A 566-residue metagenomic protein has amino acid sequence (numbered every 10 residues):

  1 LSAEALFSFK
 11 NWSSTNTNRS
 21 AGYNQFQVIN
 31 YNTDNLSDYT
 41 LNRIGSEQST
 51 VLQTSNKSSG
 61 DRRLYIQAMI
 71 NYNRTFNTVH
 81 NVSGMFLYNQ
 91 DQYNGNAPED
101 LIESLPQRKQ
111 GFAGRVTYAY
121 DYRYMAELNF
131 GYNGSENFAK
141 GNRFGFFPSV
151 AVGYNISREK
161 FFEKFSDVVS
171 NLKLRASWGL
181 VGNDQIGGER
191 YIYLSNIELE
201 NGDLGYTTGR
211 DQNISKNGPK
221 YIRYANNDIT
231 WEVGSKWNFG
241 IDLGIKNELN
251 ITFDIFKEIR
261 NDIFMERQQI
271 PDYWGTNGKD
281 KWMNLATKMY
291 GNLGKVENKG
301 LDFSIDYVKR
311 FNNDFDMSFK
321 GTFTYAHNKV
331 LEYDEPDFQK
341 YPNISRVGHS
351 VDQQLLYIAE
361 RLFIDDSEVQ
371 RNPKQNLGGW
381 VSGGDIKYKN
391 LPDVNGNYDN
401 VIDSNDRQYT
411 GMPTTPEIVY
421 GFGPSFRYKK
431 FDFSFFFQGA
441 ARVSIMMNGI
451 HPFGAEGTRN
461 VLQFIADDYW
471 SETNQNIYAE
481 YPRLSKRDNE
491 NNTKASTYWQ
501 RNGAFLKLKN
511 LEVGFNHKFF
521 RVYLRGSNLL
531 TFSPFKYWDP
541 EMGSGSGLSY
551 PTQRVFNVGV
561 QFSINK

Functional and structural regions predicted by a protein language model:
L1-S20, N30-S350, Y498-K566: Extracellular/periplasmic, surface-exposed regions of secreted and cell-surface proteins
R19-N24, R267-I270, E335-F338, G439-A441 (+1 more regions): Short Gly/aromatic-enriched secondary-structure transition segments
V28, T33-D38, A440-R521, G526: Extracytoplasmic gating/loop element in the C-terminal half of outer-membrane beta-barrel translocons and assembly
S46-V51, P219-Y221, D399-N405, D488-S496: Short glycine/proline-rich turn/loop motifs
R190, V308-T414, N474: Conserved small-residue
K288-E297, F338-Q354, D406, T410-G421 (+1 more regions): C-terminal extracellular loops and terminal segments of Gram-negative outer membrane beta-barrel proteins
Y290, S382-G383, Y388, A466 (+1 more regions): Hydrophobic residues on conserved beta-strands that form the core of alpha/beta folds
P413-M446: Glycine-rich, aromatic-lined ligand/substrate-binding cores of catalytic and carbohydrate-binding domains
